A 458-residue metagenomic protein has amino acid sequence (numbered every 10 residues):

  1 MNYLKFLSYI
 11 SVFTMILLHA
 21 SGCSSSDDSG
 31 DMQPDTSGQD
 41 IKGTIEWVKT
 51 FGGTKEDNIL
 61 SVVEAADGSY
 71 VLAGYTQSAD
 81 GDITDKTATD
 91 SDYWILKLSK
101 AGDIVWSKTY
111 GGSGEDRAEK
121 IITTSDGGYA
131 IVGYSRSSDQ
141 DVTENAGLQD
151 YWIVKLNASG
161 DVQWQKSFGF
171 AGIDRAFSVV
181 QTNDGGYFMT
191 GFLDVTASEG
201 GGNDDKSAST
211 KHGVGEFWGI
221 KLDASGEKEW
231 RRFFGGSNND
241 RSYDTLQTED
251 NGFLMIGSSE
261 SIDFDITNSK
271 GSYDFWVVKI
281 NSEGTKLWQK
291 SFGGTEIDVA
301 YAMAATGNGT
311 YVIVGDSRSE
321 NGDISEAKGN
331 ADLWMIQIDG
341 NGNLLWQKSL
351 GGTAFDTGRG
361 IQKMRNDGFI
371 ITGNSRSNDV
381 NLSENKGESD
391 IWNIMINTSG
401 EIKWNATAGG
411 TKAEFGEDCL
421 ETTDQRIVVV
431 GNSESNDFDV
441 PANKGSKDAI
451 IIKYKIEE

Functional and structural regions predicted by a protein language model:
M1-I10: Bacterial N-terminal signal peptides that target proteins for export
V12-F13, L17: Hydrophobic helical h-region of N-terminal Sec-dependent signal peptides in bacterial secretory/periplasmic proteins
H19-G22: C-terminal motif of bacterial Sec signal peptides marking the signal peptidase cleavage site
S26-E458: A sequence-level/structural motif corresponding to short, flexible coil/turn segments enriched in small polar residues
